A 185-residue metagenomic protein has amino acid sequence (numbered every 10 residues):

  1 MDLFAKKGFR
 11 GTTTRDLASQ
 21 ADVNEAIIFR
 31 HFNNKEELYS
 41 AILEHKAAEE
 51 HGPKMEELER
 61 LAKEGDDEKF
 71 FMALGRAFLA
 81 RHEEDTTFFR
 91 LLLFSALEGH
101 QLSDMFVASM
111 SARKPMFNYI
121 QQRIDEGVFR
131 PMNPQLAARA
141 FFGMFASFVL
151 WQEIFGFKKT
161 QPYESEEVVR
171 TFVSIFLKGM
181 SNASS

Functional and structural regions predicted by a protein language model:
L3-E37, A41: Helix-turn-helix
F9-R10, Q101, F129: Conserved hydrophobic residue
S40, E68, M72-R76, R113-Q121 (+2 more regions): An amphipathic alpha-helix signature
E44-E50: Short, basic, alpha-helical segments at the C-terminal edge of helix-turn-helix-like DNA-binding modules
K54-E84, A137-F141: Hydrophobic alpha-helical connector segments
E59, H82-S103, L150-F155: Amphipathic alpha-helical segments used for helix-helix packing
A80, E84, H100-E126, Q135-L136 (+1 more regions): Amphipathic alpha-helical packing segments from all-alpha helical-bundle domains
F94, I124-S174, S184-S185: Hydrophobic/aromatic-rich alpha-helical bundle segments in the mid-to-C-terminal region
